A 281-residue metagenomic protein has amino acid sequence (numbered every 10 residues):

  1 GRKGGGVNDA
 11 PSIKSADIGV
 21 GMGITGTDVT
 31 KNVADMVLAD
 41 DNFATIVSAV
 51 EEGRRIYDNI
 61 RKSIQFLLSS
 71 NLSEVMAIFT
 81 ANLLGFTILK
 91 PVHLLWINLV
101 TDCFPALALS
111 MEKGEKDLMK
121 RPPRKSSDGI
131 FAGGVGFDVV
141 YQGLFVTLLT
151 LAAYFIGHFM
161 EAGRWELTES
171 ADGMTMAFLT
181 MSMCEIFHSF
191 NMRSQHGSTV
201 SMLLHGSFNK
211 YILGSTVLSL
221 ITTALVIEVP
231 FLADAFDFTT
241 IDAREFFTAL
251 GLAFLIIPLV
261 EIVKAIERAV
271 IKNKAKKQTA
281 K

Functional and structural regions predicted by a protein language model:
G1, G23-G197: Membrane-embedded transport module
G1-K3, A265: Phosphate/ATP-binding catalytic cores across multiple sugar-kinase/actin-like superfamilies, primarily ASKHA
G6-A16: Acidic, divalent-metal-coordinating active-site segment for phosphoryl/phosphodiester hydrolysis, typified by short
K14-S15, N32, I271: Short amphipathic alpha-helical segments
S110, T175, L179-K281: C-terminal transmembrane module of polytopic membrane proteins
